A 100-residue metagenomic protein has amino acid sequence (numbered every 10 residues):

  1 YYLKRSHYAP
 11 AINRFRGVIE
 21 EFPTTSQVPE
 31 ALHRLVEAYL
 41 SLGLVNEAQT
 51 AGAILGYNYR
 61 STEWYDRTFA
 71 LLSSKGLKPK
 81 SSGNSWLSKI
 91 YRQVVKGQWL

Functional and structural regions predicted by a protein language model:
Y1-L100: Acidic, polar-rich low-complexity tracts and alpha-helical solenoid repeat scaffolds
